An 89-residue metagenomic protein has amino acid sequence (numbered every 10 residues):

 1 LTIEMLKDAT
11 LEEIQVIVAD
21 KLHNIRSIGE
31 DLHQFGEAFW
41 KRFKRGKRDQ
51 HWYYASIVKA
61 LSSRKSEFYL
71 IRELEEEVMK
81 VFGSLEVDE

Functional and structural regions predicted by a protein language model:
L1-E89: Active-site helical microenvironments for divalent-metal-assisted chemistry
